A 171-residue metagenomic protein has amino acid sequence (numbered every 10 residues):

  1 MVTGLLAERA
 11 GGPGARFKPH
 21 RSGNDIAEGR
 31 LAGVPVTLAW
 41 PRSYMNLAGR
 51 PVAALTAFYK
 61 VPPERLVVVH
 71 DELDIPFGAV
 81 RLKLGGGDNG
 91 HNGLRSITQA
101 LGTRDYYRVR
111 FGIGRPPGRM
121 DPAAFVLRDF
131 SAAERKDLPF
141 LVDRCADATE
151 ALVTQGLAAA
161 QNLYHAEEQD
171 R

Functional and structural regions predicted by a protein language model:
M1-G85, L94-V109, P116-D121, K136-D143 (+1 more regions): Nucleotide and nucleotide-moiety/phosphate-recognizing core
R81-G87, V126-F130: Short glycine-enriched, charge-decorated loop/helix-capping segments at active-site entrances that position
F111-G114, F130: Short, loop-centered acidic/histidine patches that primarily coordinate divalent metals
S131-R135: Active-site oxyanion-binding pockets that recognize sulfate/phosphate
